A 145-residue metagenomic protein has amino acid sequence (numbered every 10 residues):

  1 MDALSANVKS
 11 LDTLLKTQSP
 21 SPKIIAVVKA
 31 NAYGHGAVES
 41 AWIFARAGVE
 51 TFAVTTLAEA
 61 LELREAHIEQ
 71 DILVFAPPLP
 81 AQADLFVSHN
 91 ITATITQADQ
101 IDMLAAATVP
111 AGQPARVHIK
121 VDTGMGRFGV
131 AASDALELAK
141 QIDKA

Functional and structural regions predicted by a protein language model:
M1-A3, P20-A145: Active-site-proximal beta-alpha core segment in soluble small-molecule metabolic enzymes
M1-T13: Positively charged, low-complexity intrinsically disordered leader regions
